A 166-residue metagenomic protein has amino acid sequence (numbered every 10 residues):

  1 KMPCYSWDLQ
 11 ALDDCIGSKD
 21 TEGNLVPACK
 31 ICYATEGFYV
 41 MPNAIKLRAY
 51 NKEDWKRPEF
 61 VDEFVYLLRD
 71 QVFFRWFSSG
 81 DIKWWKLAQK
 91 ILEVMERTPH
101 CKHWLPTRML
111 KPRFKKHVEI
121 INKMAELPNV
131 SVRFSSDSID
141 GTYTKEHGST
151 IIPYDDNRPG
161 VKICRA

Functional and structural regions predicted by a protein language model:
K1-A166: Class I S-adenosyl-L-methionine
